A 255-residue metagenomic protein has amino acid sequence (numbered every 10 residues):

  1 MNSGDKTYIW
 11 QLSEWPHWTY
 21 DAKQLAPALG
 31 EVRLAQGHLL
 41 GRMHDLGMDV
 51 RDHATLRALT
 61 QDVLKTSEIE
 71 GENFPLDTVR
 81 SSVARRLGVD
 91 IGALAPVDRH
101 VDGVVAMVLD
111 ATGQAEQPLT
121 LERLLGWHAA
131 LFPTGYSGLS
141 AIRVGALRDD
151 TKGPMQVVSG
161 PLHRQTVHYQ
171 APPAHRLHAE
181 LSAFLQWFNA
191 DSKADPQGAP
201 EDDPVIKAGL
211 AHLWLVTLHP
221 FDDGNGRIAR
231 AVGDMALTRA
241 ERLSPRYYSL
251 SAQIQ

Functional and structural regions predicted by a protein language model:
M1-Q255: FIC/Doc superfamily catalytic core
